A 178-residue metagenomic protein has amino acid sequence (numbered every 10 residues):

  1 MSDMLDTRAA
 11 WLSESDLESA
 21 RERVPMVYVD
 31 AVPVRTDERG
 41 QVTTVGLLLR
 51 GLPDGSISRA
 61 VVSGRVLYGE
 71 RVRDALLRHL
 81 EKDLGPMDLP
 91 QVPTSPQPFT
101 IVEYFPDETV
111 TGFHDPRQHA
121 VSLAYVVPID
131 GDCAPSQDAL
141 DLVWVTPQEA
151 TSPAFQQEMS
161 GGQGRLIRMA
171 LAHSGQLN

Functional and structural regions predicted by a protein language model:
M1-R39, H114-D115: Acidic, metal-coordinating catalytic segment for phosphate/diphosphate chemistry, firing primarily on the Nudix
V24-Y28, G40, S56, V61 (+2 more regions): Short connector loops at helix/strand junctions that flank enzyme active sites, especially segments positioning acidic
P25, V72, Q163: Hydrophobic (often cysteine-bearing) scaffold residues that line and stabilize catalytic clefts of nucleotide/cofactor
D30-V32, T44, D141: Conserved beta-strand and immediately adjacent loop positions that scaffold enzyme active sites
P33-R35, L49, I129: Residue-level signal for short segments within beta-strands and strand-turn junctions of well-structured beta-sheet
G40-L89: Conserved Nudix-box catalytic region and its N-terminal flanking loop in Nudix hydrolases and closely related
D54-R59, Q118, S122-N178: Nudix hydrolase/Nudix homology domain
G85-C133: Active-site segment of metal-dependent pyrophosphate-handling enzymes, primarily the Nudix hydrolase catalytic core
